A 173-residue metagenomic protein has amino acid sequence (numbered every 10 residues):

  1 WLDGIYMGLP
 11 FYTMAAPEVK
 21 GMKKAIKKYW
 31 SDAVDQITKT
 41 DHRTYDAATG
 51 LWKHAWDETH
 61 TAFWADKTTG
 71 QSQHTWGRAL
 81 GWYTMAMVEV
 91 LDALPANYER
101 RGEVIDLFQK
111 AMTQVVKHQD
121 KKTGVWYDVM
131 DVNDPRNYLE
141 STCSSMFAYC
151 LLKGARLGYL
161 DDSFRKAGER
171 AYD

Functional and structural regions predicted by a protein language model:
W1-D173: Glycan-recognition and catalytic cores of secretory/periplasmic carbohydrate-active enzymes
